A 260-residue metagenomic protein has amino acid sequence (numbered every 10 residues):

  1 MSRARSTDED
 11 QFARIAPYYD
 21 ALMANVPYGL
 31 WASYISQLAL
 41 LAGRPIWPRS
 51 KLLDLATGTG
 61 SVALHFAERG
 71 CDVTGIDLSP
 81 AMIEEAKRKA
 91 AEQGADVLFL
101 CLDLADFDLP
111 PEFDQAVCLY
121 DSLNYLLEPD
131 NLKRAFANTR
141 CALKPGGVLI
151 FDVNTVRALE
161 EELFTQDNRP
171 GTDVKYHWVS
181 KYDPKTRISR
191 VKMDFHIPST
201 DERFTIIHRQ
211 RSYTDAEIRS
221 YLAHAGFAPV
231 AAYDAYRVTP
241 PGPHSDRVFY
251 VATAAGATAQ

Functional and structural regions predicted by a protein language model:
M1-P48: Conserved class I S-adenosyl-L-methionine
P48-A56: Conserved class I S-adenosyl-L-methionine
L53, G60-D106: Class I SAM-dependent methyltransferase SAM/SAH-binding core
D108-Q115: A short acidic, Gly/Pro-enriched loop at the edge of an enzyme's catalytic core that lines a small-molecule cofactor
L119-D121: Residues lining the SAM
K133-P145: A short glycine-rich, Lys/Arg-flanked "PGG" loop and its adjoining helix->strand segment in the class I
P145, I150-Y221: SAM-dependent methyltransferase
D215-Q260: C-terminal lobe and adjacent flexible extensions of AdoMet/dcAdoMet transferase-like proteins
